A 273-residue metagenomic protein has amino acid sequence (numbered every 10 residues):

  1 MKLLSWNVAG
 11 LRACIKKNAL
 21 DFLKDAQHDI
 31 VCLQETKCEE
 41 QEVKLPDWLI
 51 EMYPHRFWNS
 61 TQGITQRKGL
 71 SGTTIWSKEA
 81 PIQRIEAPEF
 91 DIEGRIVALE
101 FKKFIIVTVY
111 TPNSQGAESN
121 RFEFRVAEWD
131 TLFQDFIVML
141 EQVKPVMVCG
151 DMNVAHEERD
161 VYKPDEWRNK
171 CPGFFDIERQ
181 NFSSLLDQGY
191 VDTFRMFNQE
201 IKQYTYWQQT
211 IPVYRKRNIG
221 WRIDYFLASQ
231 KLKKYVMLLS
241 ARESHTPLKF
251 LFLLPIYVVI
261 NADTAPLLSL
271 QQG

Functional and structural regions predicted by a protein language model:
M1-A9, K103-G116, C149: Active-site-proximal beta-strand elements of phosphoester/diester hydrolases
M1-W48, W58-T61, T65-T73, D263-L268: N-terminal, active-site-proximal structural segment of metallo-dependent hydrolase catalytic domains
N7, L23-Q41, I106, F136-E158 (+3 more regions): Active-site beta-strand/loop signature of hydrolases that rely on acidic residues for catalysis
I30, D47, E51-P54, T131-I219 (+1 more regions): Metal-dependent phosphoesterases centered on the DNase I-like endonuclease/exonuclease/phosphatase
K37-S114: Structured beta-strand-rich core segments of catalytic domains in phosphoester-bond hydrolases
R67-Q83, Y214-Y235: Conserved beta strand-loop-helix elements of the APE1-like EEP
A87-E89, T111-D130, E166-K170: Surface-exposed cleft-lining segments at the edges of enzyme active sites
S240-G273: Surface polyanion/phosphate-binding segment centered on an Asp-His-Pro turn
